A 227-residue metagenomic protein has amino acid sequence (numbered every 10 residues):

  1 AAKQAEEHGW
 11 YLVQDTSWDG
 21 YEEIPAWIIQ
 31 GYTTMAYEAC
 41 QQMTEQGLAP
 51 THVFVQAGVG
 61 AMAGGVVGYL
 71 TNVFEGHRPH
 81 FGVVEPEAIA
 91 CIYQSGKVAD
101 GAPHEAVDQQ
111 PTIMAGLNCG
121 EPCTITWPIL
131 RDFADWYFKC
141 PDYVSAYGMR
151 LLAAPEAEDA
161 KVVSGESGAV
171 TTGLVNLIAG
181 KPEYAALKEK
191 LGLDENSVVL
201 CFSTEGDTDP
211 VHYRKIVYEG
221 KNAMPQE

Functional and structural regions predicted by a protein language model:
A1-Q14, W18, Q109: Small-residue-rich anion-binding loops in enzyme active sites
E6-Q14, T33, E38-C40, I89-H104 (+1 more regions): Acidic-glycine-rich active-site phosphate/pyrophosphate-binding loop
H8-W10, H77-P79, D135, K161 (+1 more regions): A structural micro-motif
D19-D132, L187-E227: Glycine-rich phosphate/pyrophosphate-binding loop at beta-loop-alpha junctions
P122-G192: Active-site-adjacent helical/loop segments in soluble small-molecule enzymes
